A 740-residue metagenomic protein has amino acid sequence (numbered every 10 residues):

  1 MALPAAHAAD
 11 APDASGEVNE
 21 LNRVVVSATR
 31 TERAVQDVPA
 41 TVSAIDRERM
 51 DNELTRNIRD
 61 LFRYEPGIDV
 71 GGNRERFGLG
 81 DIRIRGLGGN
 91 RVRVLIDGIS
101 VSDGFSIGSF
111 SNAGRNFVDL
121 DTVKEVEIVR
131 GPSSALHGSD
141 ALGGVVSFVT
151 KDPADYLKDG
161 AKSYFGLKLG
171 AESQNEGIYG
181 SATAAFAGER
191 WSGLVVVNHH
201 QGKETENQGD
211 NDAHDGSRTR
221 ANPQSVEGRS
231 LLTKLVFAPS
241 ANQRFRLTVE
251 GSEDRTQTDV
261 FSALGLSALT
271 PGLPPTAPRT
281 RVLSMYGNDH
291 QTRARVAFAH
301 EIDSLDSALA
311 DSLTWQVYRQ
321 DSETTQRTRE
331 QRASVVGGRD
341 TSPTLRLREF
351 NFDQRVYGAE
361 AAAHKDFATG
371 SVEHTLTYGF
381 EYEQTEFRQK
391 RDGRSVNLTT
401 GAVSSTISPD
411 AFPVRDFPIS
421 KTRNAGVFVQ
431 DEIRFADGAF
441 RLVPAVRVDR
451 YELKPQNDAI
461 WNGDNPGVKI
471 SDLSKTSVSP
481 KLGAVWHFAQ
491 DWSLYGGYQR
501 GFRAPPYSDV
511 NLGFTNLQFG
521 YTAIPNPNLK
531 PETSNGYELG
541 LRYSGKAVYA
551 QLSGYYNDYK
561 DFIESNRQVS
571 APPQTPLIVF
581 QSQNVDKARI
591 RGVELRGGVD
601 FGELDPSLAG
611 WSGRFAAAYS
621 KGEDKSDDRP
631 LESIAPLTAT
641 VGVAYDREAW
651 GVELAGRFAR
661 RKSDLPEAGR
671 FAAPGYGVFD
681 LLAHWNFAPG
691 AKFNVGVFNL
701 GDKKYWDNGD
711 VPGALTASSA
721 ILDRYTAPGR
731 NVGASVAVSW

Functional and structural regions predicted by a protein language model:
P12, G16-G160, S262, L539: Acidic, small-polar-rich N-terminal luminal/periplasmic segments of exported/outer-membrane proteins
G104, F502, Y555, K560-D561 (+3 more regions): C-terminal beta-signal and adjacent terminal beta-strands/loops of Gram-negative outer-membrane beta-barrel proteins
F110-S111, G166-L169, G216-A221, T280-N288 (+11 more regions): Extracellular loop and loop/strand-boundary signature of outer-membrane beta-barrel proteins
T150, L169-N175, G188-R190, H199-K203 (+15 more regions): Transmembrane beta-strands of outer-membrane beta-barrel pores
A154, K162-G166, E172, Y179 (+2 more regions): Periplasmic-side early beta-strands and strand-to-turn transitions of outer-membrane beta-barrels
A238, N242-S252, Q291-I460, K469 (+4 more regions): Face-selective signature of the C-terminal outer-membrane beta-barrel domain
L273-L305, D416-T422, I470-S479, G483 (+7 more regions): Outer-membrane beta-barrel signature, preferentially recognizing the C-terminal barrel domain of Gram-negative
A363-K365, T377, F435-A436, L442 (+6 more regions): Gram-negative outer-membrane beta-barrel transporters
